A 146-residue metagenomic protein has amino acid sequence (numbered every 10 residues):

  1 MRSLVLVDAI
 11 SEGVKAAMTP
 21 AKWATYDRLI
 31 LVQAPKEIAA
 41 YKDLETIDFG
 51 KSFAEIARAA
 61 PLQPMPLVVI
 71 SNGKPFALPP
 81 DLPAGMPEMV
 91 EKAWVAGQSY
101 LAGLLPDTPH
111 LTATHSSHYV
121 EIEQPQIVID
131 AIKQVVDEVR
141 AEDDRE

Functional and structural regions predicted by a protein language model:
V5-L44, F49, D81-L82: Flexible "cap/lid" loop of the alpha/beta hydrolase fold
I10-E12, N72-F76, S116-Y119: Short, solvent-exposed loop/turn segments at secondary-structure junctions
E37-A59, K92-Y100: Active-site nucleophile elbow and catalytic-triad environment of alpha/beta-hydrolase enzymes
A60-P64, G103-L104: Extracellular/periplasmic catalytic domains that process cell-envelope and extracellular macromolecules
Q63, V69-S71: Short beta-strand/loop motif that positions the catalytic acidic residue of the alpha/beta-hydrolase fold
D81-S116: Conserved loop-alpha-helix segment in the C-terminal half of the alpha/beta-hydrolase fold that carries the catalytic
P106-E146: Catalytic active-site module of serine/aspartate enzymes centered on a nucleophile-bearing elbow/loop
